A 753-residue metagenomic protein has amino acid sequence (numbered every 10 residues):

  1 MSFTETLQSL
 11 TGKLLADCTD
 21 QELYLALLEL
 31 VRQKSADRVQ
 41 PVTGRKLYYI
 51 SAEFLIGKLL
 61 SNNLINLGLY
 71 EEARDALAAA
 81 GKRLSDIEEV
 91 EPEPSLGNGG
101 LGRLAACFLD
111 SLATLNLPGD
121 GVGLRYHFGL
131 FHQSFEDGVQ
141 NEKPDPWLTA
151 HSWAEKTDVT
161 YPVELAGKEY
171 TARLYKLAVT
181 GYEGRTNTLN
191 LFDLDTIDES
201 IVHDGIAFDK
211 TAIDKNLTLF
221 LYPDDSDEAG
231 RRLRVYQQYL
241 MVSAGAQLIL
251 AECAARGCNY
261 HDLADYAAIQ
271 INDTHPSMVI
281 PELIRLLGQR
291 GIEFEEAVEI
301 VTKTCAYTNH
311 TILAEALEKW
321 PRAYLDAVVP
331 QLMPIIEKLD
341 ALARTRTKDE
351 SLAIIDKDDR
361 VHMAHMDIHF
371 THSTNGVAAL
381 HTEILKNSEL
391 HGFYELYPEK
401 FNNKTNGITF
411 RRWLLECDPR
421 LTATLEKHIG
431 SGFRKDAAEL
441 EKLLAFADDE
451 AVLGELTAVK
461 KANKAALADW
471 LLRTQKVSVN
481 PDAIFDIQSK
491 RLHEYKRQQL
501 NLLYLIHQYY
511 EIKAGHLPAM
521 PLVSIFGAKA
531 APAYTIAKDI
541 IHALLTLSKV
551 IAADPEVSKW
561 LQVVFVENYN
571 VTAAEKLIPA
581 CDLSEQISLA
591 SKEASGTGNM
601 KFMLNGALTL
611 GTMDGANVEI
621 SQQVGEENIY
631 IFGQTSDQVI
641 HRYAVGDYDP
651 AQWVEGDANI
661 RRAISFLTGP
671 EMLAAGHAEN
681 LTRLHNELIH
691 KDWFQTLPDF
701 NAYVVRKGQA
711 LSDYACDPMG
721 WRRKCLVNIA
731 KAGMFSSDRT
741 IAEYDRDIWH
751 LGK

Functional and structural regions predicted by a protein language model:
M1-K753: A conserved ligand/cofactor-binding region detector
